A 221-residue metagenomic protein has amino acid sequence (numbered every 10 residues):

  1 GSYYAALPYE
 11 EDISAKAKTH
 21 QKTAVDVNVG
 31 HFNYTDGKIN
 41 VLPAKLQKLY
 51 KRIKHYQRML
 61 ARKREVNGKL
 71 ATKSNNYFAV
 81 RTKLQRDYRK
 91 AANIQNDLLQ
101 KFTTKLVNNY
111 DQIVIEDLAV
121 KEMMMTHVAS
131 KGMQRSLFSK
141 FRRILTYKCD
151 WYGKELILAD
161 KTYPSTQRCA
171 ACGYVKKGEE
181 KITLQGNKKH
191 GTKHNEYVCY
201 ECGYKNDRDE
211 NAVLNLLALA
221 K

Functional and structural regions predicted by a protein language model:
G1-K221: Positively charged, helix-rich recognition surfaces that bind polyanionic ligands
